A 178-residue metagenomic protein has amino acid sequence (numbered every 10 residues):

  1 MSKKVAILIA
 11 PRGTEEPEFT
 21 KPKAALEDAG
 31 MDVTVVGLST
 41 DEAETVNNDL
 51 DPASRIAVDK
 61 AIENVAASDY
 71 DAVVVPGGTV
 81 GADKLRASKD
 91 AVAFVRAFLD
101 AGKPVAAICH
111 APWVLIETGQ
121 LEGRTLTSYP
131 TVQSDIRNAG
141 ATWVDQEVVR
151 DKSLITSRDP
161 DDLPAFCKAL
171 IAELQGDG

Functional and structural regions predicted by a protein language model:
M1-A101, V105, V114-T125, Q133-G178: Extended, subdomain-level signal for the structured scaffold at the beginning of enzyme domains
C109: Catalytic nucleophile serine of serine hydrolases, specifically the conserved "nucleophile elbow" pentapeptide
